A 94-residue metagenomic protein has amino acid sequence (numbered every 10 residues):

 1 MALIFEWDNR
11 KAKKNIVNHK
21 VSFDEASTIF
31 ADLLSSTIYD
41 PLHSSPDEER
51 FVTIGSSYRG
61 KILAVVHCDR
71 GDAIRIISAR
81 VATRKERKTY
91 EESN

Functional and structural regions predicted by a protein language model:
M1-N94: Ribonuclease/tRNase effector modules and their secretory precursors
